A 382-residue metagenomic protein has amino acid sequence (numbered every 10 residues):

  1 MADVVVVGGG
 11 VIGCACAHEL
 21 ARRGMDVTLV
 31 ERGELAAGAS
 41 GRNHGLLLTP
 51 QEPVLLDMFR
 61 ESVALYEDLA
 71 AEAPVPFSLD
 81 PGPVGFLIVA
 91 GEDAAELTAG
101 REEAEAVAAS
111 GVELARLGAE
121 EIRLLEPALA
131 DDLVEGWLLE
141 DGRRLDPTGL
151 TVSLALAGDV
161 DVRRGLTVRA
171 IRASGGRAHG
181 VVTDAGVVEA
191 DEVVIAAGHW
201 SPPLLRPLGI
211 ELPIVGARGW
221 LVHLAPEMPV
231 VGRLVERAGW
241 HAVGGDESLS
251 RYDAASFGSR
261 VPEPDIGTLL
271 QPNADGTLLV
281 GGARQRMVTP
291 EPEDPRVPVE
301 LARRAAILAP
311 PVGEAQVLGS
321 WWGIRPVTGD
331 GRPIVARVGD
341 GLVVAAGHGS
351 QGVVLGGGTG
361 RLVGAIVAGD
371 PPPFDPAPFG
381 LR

Functional and structural regions predicted by a protein language model:
A2-T28: N-terminal Rossmann-like FAD-binding beta1-loop-alpha1 element of flavoenzymes
R22-G41: Glycine-rich FAD pyrophosphate-binding loop
H44-L125, G267-T268: Dinucleotide-binding Rossmann-like beta1-alpha1 core, especially the glycine-rich loop that anchors the ADP
D57, V89-A99, W137-S153, P292-V297 (+1 more regions): Short beta-strand to alpha-helix junction loop
F77-A90, E105, L114-A155, H179 (+2 more regions): Helix-loop-beta segment of a Rossmann-like dinucleotide-binding subdomain
W137-D184, V188-D191: Helical element adjacent to the flavin cofactor pocket in flavoenzyme catalytic cores
A173, T183-G281, M287-P292: Flavin-dependent oxidoreductases
P290-R382: C-terminal catalytic lobe of FAD-dependent flavoproteins
